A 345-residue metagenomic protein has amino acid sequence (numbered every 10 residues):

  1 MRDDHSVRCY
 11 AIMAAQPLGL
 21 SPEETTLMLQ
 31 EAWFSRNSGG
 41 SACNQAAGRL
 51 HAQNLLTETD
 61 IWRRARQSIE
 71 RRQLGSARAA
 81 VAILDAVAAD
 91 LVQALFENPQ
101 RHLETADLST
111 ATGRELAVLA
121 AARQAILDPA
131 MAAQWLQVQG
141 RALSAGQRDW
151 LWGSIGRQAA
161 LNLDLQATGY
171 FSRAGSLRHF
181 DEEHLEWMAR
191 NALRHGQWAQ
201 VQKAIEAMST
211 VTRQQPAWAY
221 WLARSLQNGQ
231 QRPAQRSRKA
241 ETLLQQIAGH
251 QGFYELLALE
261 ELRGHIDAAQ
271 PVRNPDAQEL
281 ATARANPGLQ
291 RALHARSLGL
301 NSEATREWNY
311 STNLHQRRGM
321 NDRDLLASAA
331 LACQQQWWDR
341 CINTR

Functional and structural regions predicted by a protein language model:
M1-R345: Cell-wall glycan-active module
